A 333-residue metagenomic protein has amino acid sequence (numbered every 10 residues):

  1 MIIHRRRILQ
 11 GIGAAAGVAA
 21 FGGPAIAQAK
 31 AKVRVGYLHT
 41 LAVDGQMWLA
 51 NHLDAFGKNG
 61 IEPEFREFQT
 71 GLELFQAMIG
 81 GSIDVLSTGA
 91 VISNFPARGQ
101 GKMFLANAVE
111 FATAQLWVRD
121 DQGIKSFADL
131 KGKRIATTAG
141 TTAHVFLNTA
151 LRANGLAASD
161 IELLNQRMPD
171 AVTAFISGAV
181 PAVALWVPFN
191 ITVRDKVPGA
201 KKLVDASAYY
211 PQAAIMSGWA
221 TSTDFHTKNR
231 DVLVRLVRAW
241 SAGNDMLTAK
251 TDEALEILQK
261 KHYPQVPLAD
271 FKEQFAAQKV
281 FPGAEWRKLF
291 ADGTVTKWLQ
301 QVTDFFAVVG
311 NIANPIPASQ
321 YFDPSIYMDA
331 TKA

Functional and structural regions predicted by a protein language model:
M1-A16: N-terminal secretory signal peptides and thylakoid transit peptides that target proteins across membranes
R5, S126-F127, A318, P324: Structural motif detector for alpha-helix initiation sites
G23-A27: Sec/Tat signal peptide C-region and signal peptidase I cleavage site
Q28-R167, A174, P181-V187, K202-L203 (+1 more regions): Short, glycine-/small- and polar/acidic-enriched structural segments that line small-molecule recognition paths
E64, L72, F271-V280, F290 (+1 more regions): Short linear loop/turn motifs
A90-V91, P169-T173, S177-P264: Pocket-lining segment of extracytoplasmic ligand-binding domains
K228-N311: Secondary-structure end/capping motifs
L299-A333: Conserved C-terminal helix/tail region of periplasmic/extracytoplasmic solute-binding proteins
